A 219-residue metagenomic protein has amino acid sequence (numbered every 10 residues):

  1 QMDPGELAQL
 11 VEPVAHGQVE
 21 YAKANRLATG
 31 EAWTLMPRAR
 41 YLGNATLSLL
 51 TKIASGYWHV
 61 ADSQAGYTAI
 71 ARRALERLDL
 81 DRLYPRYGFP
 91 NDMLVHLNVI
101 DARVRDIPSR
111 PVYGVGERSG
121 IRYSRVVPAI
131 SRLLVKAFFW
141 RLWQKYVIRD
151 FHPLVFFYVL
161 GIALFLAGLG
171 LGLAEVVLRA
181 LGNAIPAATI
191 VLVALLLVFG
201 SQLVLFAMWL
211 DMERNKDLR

Functional and structural regions predicted by a protein language model:
M2-Y87, Y113-P128: Acceptor/aglycone-binding surface of glycosyltransferases and processive sugar-polymer synthases
R82-R219: Hydrophobic helical membrane-anchoring modules
